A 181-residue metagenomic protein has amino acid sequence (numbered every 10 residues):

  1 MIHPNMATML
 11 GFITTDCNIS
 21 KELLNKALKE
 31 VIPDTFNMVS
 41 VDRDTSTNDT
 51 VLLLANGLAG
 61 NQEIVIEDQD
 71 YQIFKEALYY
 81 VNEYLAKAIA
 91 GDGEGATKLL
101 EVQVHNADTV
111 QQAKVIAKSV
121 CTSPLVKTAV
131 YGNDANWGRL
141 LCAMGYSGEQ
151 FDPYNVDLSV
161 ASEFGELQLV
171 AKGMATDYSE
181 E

Functional and structural regions predicted by a protein language model:
M1-E181: A structural signal for small-residue-enriched, beta-sheet-centric alpha/beta enzyme cores and oligomeric scaffold folds
